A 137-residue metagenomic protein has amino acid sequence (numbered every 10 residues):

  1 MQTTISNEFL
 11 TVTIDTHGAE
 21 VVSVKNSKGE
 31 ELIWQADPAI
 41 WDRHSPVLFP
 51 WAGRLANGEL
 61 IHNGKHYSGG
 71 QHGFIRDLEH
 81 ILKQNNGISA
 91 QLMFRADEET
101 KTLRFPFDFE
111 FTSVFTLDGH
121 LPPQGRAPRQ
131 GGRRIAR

Functional and structural regions predicted by a protein language model:
M1-Q124, P128-R137: Surface-exposed acidic/polar loop and edge beta-strand patches at domain peripheries
